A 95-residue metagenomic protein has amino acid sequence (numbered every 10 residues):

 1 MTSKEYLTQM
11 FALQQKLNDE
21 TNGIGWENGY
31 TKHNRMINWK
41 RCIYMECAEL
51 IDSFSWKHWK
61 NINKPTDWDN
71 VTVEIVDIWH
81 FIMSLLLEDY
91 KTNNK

Functional and structural regions predicted by a protein language model:
M1-K95: Flexible "arm" and connector segments at domain edges
